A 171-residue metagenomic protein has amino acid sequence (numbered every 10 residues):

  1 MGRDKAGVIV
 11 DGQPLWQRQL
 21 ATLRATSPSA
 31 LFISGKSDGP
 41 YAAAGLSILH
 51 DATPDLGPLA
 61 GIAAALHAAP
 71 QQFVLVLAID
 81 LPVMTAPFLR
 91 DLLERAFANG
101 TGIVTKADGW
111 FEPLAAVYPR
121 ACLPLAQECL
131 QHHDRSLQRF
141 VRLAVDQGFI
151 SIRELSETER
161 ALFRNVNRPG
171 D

Functional and structural regions predicted by a protein language model:
M1-L162: Nucleotide and nucleotide-moiety/phosphate-recognizing core
